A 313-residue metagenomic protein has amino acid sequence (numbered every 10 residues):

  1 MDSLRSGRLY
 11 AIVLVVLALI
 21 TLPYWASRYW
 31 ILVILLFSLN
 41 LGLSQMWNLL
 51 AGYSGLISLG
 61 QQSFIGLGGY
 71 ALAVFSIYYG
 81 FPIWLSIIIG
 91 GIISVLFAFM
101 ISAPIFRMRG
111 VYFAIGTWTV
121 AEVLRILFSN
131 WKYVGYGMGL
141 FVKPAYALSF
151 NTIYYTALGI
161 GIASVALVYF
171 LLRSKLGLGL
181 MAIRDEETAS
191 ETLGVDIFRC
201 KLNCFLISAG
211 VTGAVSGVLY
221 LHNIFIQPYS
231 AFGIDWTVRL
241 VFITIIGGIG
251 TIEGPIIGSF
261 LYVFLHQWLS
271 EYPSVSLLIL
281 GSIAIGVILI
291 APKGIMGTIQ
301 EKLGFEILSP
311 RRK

Functional and structural regions predicted by a protein language model:
M1-A18, D185, T192-R199, L269-K313: Cytosolic-side transmembrane-helix boundaries in multi-pass membrane proteins
Y24-Y78, M100-F113, A182, E187-E191 (+1 more regions): Single transmembrane alpha-helix segments in multi-pass membrane proteins
L35-N48, S63, L67, I92 (+3 more regions): Hydrophobic alpha-helical segments embedded in the membrane of multi-pass proteins
L36, N40, G69-Y70, G91-V95 (+9 more regions): Residue-level recognition of pore/gate-forming positions within transmembrane alpha-helices of multi-pass
Y79-E122, I257-S259: Alpha-helical transmembrane segments within multi-pass membrane transporters and channels
T117-F150, T156, G177, K293-Q300: Extracellular/periplasmic helix-loop junction at the C-terminal end of a transmembrane helix in multi-pass membrane
F150-P228: Helix-loop-helix "hairpin" substructures at the membrane interface of multi-pass membrane proteins
L202-I290: Transmembrane alpha-helical segments in multi-pass inner-membrane proteins
